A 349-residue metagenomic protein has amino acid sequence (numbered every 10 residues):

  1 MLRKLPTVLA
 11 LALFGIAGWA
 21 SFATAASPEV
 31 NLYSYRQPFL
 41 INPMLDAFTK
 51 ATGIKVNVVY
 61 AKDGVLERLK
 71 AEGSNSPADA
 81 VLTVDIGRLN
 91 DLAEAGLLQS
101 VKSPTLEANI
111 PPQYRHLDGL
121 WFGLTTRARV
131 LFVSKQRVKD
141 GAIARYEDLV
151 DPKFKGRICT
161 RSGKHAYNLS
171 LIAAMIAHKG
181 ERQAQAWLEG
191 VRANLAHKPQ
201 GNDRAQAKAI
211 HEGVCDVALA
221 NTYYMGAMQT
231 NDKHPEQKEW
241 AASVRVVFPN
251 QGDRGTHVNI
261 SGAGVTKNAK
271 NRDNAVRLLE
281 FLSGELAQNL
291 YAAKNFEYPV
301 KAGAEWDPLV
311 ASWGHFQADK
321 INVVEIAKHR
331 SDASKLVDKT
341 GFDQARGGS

Functional and structural regions predicted by a protein language model:
A26-N90: Early extracytoplasmic/lumenal segment of secretory-pathway proteins
Y33-R36, L117-D118, V133-K135, G141 (+3 more regions): Short beta-strand->loop
S76-V81, Q99-L131, E147, R157-T160: A structural signal for short loop-to-beta-strand junctions that line the ligand-binding cleft of periplasmic/secreted
V130-R137, A173, V258-N271, L290-A293: A bilobed periplasmic-binding-protein/Venus flytrap-type ligand-binding module shared by bacterial periplasmic
Q136-A144, I176-Q185, A269-A275: Short helix-loop capping/hinge motifs at secondary-structure junctions, enriched in acidic/polar residues
G156-K164, F281-E305: Periplasmic-binding protein-like
Y167, A174, H178-P249: Ligand-binding pocket segment of bilobal, Venus flytrap-like solute-binding proteins
D319-S349: Conserved C-terminal helix/tail region of periplasmic/extracytoplasmic solute-binding proteins
